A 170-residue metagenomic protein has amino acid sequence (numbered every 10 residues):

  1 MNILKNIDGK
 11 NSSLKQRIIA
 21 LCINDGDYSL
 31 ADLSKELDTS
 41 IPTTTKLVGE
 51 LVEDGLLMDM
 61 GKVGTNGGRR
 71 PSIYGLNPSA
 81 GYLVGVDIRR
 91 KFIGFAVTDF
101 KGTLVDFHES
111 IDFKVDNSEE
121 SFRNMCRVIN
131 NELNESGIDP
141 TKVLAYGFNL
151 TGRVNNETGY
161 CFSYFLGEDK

Functional and structural regions predicted by a protein language model:
M1-K35: Extreme N-terminal segment that seeds HTH/winged-HTH DNA-binding domains in transcriptional regulators
D8-S12, Q16, I41-T45, E119: Electropositive phosphate-/nucleotide-binding environments in soluble metabolic enzymes
D27-M60, R69: N-terminal helix-turn-helix
T65-N66: A short beta-turn/loop motif at secondary-structure boundaries
R70-F107: Gly/Thr-rich phosphate-binding beta-strand-loop-beta motif of the actin/hexokinase/Hsp70
D112-K170: Glycine-rich phosphate-binding loop and adjoining helix at the ATP-binding site of ATP-dependent phosphoryl-transfer
